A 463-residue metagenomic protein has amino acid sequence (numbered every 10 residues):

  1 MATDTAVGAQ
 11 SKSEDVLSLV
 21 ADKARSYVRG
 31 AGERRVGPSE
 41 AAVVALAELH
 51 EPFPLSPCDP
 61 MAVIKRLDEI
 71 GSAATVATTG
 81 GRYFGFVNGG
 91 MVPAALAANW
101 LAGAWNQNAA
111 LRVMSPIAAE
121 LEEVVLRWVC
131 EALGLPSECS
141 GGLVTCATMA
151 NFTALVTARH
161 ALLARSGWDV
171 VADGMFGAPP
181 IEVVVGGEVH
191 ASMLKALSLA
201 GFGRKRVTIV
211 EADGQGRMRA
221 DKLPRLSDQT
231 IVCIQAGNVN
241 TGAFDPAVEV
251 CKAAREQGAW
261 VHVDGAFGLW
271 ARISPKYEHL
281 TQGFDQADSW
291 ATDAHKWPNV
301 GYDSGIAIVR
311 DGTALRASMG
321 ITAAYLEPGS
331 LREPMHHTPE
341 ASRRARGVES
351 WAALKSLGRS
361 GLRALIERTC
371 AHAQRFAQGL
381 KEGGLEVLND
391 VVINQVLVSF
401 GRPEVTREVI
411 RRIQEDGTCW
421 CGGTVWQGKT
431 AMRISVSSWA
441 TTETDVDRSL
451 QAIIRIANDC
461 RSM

Functional and structural regions predicted by a protein language model:
A2-E138, T441, A452-I453: N-terminal entrance/gating region of PLP-dependent enzymes' catalytic architecture
A2-V7, L49, N106-V113, P136-G142 (+5 more regions): Glycine- and acidic
R29-V36, A77, E131-C139, A164-V170 (+2 more regions): Surface-exposed helix-capping loop/turn segments at secondary-structure junctions
A97, L121, A150, V189 (+4 more regions): Catalytic-loop motifs flanking and including active-site residues across diverse enzymes
N108-S115, A119, E123, E131-T148 (+4 more regions): Peripheral, non-catalytic segments flanking oxidoreductase cores
C146, A150-R316: Conserved PLP-enzyme active-site core in the AAT-like
N238, H262, I273, Q282-G383 (+1 more regions): Active-site C-terminal subdomain of aminotransferase-like
A323-T338, L354, G358-R461: Conserved C-terminal alpha-helix-loop-beta "cap" of PLP-dependent enzymes that closes/shapes the active-site mouth
